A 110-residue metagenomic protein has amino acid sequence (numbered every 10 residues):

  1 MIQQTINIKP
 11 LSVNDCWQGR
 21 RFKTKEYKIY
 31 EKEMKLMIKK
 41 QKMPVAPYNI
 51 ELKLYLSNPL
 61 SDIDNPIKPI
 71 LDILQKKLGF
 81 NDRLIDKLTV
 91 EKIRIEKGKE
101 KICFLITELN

Functional and structural regions predicted by a protein language model:
M1-N110: Acidic, proline/glycine-enriched N-terminal capping motif
